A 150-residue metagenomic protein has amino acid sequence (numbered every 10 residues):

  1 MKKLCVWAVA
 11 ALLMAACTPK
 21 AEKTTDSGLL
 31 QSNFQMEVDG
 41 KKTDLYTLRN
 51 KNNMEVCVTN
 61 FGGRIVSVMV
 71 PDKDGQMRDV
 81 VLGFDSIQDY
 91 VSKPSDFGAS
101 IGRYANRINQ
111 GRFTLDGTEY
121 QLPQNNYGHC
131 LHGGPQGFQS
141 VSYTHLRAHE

Functional and structural regions predicted by a protein language model:
K2-A8: Sec-dependent signal peptide recognition, specifically the positively charged N-region followed immediately by
A15-A16: C-terminal motif of bacterial Sec signal peptides marking the signal peptidase cleavage site
P19-G28: Bacterial Sec signal peptide processing site at the extreme N-terminus
F34-F84, A105, N109-Q124: Beta-strand-rich N-terminal accessory domains
G75-G98, L122-S142: Glycine-rich, pocket-lining loop/helix-strand segments that form or immediately flank
I101-R103: Short, well-ordered beta-strand elements within core beta-sheets of diverse protein domains
T144-E150: Conserved small/polar residues in nucleotide/adenosyl-binding loops
